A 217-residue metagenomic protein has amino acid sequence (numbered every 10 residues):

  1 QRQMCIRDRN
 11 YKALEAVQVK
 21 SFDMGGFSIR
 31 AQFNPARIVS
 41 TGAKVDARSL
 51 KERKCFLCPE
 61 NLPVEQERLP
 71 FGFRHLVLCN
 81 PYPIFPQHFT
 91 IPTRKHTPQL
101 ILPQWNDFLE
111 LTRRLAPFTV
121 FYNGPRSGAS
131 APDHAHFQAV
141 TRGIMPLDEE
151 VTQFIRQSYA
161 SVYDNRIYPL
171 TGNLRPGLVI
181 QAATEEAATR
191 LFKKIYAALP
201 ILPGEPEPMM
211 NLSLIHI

Functional and structural regions predicted by a protein language model:
R2, I29, F73-H75, Q87 (+2 more regions): Change "...and in nucleic-acid phosphodiester-cleaving endonucleases..." to "...and in nucleic-acid processing enzymes
R2-C5, I217: Short, small-residue-biased leader/transition segments that mark boundaries at the very start of proteins
E15-F71: Low-complexity, highly charged intrinsically disordered N-terminal segments that act as targeting/localization
S49-L76, W105-N106, V162, E185-T189 (+1 more regions): Nucleotide/phosphate-binding site architecture used for ATP/NTP-dependent chemistry
C79-K95, P169-L178: Residues forming anionic-ligand binding surfaces in small-molecule and nucleic-acid pockets of primarily soluble enzymes
T93, D133-V140: Catalytic metal-binding acidic patch
L100, L111-A131, V140-I215: Conserved His + Asp/Glu catalytic blocks
